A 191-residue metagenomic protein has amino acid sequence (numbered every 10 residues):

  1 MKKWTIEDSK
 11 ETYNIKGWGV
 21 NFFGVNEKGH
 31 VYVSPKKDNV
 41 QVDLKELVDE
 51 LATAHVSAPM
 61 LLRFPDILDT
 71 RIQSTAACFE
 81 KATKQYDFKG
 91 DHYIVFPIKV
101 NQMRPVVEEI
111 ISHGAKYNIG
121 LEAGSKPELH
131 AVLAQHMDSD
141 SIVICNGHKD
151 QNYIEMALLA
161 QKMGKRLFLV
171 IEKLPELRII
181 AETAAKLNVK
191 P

Functional and structural regions predicted by a protein language model:
M1, S9, K45-E46, E50-T53 (+5 more regions): A generic structural signal for ordered alpha-helices
M1-V40: N-terminal basic/disordered segments at the start of proteins
M1-W4, K10-T12, N39-V40, Q73-T75 (+4 more regions): A short linear-motif detector with a strong N-terminal bias
E11-K16, D49-L51, P97-V100, K149-D150: Short low-complexity stretches enriched in small and charged residues
T12-I15, N21-G24, E50-T53, A134-H136 (+2 more regions): A general structural signal for short secondary-structure junctions and capping/turn motifs
T12-N14, T70, V143: Short acidic/polar alpha-helix capping motifs at helix-coil junctions
V25-Q102: Low-complexity, highly charged intrinsically disordered N-terminal segments that act as targeting/localization
K89-P191: Active-site-proximal beta-alpha core segment in soluble small-molecule metabolic enzymes
